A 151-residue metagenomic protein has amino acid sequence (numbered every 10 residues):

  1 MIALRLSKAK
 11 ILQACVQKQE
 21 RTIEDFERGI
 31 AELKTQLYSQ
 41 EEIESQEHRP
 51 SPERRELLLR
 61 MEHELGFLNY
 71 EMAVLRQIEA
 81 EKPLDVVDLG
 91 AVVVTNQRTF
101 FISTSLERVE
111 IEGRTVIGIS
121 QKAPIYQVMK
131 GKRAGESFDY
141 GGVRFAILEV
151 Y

Functional and structural regions predicted by a protein language model:
M1-I78: N-terminal intrinsically disordered, low-complexity, charge/repeat-rich segments that act as generic
E81-Y140, F145: Non-DNA-binding regulatory cores of transcription-related proteins, predominantly C-terminal effector-binding
I147-V150: Conserved hydrophobic positions within beta-strands
